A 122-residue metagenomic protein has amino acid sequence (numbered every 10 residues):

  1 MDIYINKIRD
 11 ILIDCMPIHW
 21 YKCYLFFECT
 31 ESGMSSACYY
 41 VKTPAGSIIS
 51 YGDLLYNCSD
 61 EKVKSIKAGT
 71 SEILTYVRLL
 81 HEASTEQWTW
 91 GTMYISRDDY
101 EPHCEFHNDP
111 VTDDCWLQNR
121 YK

Functional and structural regions predicted by a protein language model:
D2-Y51: N-terminal domain-start interaction segment
N6-D14, T70-H81: Short, non-transmembrane amphipathic alpha-helical segments
I18-E31, L79-S96: Short glycine-rich, low-complexity/disordered patches
K42-P44, Y56, N108-V111: A short, sequence-level motif marking secondary-structure junctions
Y51-Y56, I66, N119-K122: Short, surface-exposed, polar/charged, turn-prone segments marking secondary-structure boundaries
Y56-R78: Short, hydrophobic/π-rich interface segment
E61-K64, T89-K122: Acidic, proline/glycine-rich low-complexity IDRs
